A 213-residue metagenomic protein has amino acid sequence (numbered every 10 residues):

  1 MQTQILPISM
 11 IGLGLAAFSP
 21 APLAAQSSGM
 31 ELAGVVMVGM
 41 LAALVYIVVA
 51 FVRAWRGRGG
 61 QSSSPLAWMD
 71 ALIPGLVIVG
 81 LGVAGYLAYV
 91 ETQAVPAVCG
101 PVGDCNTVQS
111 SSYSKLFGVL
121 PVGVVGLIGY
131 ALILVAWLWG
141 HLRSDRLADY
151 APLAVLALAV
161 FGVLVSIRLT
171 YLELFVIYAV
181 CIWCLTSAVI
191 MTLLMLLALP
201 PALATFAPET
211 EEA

Functional and structural regions predicted by a protein language model:
Q2-A213: Membrane-interfacial helix-loop segments of redox and metal-homeostasis proteins, especially TM-loop-TM junctions
